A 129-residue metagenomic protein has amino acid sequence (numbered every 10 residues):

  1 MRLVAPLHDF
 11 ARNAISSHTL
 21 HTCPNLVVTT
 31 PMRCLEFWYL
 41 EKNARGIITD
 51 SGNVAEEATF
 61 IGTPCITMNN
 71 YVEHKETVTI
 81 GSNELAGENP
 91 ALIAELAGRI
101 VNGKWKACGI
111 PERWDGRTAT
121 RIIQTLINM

Functional and structural regions predicted by a protein language model:
M1-M129: Nucleotide-activated sugar donor-binding and catalytic core shared by glycosyltransferases and related lipid-linked
